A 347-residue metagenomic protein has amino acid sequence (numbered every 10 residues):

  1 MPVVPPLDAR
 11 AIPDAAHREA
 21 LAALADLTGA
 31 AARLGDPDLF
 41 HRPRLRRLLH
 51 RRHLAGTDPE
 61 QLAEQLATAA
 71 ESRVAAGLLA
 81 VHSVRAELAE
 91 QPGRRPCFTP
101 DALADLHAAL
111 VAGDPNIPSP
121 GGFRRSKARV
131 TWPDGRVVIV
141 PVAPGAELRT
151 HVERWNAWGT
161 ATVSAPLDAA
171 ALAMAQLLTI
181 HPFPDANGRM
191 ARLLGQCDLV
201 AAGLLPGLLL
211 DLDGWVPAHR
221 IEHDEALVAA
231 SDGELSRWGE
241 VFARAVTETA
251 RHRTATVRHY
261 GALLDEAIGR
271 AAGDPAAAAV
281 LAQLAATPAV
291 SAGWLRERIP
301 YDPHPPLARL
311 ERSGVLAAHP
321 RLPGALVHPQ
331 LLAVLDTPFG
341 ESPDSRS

Functional and structural regions predicted by a protein language model:
M1-S347: FIC/Doc superfamily catalytic core
